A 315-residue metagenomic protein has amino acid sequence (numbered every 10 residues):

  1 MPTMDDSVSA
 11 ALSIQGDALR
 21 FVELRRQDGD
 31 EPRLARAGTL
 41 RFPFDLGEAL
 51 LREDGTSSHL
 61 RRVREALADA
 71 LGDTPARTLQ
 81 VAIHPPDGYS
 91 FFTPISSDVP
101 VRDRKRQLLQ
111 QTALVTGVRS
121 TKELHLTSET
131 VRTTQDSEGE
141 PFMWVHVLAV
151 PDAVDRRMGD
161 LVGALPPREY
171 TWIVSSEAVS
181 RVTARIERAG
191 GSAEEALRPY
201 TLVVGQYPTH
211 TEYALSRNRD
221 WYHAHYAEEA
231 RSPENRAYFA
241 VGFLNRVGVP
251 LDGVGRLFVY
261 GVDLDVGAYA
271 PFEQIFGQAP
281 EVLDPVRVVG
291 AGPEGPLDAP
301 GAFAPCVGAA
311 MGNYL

Functional and structural regions predicted by a protein language model:
M1-G117, P141, I275-A279: Non-catalytic, solvent-exposed interaction/assembly segments
P2-T3, S7-L40, P75, S137-G253: Small-residue (GG/TT-enriched) beta-loop-alpha framework at ligand/catalytic clefts
T56-V63, S232-R236, D298-P305: Phosphate/oxyanion-binding active-site loops and adjacent basic polyanion-contact surfaces
S57, P199-V203, Y269-Q274: ATP/nucleotide-binding catalytic cores
P75-P86, Y170-T171, L251-D263: Short glycine-rich phosphate-binding loop at a beta-alpha junction
T78-E187, V288-V289: Active-site neighborhood for divalent-cation/phosphate handling
V179-R185, L283-L315: Glycine-rich phosphate-binding/hydrolytic loop that grips phosphoryl groups
V254-Q278: Glycine-rich phosphate-binding loops at beta-strand->alpha-helix junctions
